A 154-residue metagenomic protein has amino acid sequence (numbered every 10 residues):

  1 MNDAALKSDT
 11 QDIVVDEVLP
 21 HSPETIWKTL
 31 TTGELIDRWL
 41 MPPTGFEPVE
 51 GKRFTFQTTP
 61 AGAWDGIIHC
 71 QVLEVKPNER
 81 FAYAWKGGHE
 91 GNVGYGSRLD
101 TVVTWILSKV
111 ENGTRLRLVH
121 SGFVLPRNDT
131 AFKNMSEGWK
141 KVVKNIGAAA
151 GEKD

Functional and structural regions predicted by a protein language model:
M1-P43, V49: Hydrophobic ligand-binding cavity/cleft-lining segments
T10-D16, R53, I67, R80 (+2 more regions): Intrinsic-disorder/low-complexity, polar/charged segments enriched in Ser/Thr/Lys/Arg/Asp/Glu/Gln
V18-S22, Q57, K86, S108-V110 (+1 more regions): Solvent-exposed residues in well-ordered beta-strands and their adjoining turns, especially edge/terminal strands
P20, T31-T32, P77, K144 (+1 more regions): Residues at helix-coil transition
I26, I36, F54, V72 (+4 more regions): Hydrophobic pocket/interface hotspot
T44-E47, G62-N112, S121: Hydrophobic-ligand binding "helix-grip"
V49-T55: Short coil-to-beta transition motif at edge beta-strands of beta-rich domains
G122-D154: A conserved amphipathic terminal alpha-helix motif
